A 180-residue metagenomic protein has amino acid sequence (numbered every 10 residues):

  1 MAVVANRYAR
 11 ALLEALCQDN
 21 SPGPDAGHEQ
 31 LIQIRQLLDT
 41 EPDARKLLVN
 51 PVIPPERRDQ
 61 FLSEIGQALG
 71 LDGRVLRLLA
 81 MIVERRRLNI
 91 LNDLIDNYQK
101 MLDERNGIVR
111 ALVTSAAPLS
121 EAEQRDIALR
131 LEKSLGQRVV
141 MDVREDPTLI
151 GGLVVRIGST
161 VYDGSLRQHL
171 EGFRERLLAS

Functional and structural regions predicted by a protein language model:
M1-S180: Elongated, mostly alpha-helical coiled-coil "stalk/stator" tethers of large membrane protein machines
